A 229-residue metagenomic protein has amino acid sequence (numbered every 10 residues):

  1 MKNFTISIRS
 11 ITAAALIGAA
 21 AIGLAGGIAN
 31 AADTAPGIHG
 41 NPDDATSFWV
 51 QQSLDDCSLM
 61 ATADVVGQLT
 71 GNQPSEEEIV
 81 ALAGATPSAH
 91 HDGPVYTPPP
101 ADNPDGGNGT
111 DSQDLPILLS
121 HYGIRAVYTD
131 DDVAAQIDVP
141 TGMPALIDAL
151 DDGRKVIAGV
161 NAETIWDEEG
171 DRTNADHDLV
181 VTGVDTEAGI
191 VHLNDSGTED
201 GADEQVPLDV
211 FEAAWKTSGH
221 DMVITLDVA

Functional and structural regions predicted by a protein language model:
K2-S112, E169-R172, E187: Active-site-adjacent structural segments surrounding the nucleophilic cysteine of cysteine proteases and isopeptidases
S53, S58-V65, D111-L118, V139-G142 (+4 more regions): Stable alpha-helical elements in mature extracytoplasmic
D56-L59, A126-T129, K155-V160, V180 (+2 more regions): Structural recognition of the beta-strand scaffold that forms the well-ordered cores of secreted hydrolase catalytic
A61, V65-Q73, A83-P87, L119-A126 (+4 more regions): Sec/Tat-exported extracytoplasmic proteins
T62, L82-G84, T129-A134, G159-E163 (+2 more regions): Active-site-proximal beta-strand/loop segments in catalytic clefts of secreted hydrolases
N108-V133, D151: Mid-length scaffold segments of soluble, non-membrane domains
D138-H192: Active-site-adjacent substructure of cysteine-protease-like catalytic cores
T173, T182-A229: Noncatalytic regulatory segments and standalone regulatory/sensor domains
